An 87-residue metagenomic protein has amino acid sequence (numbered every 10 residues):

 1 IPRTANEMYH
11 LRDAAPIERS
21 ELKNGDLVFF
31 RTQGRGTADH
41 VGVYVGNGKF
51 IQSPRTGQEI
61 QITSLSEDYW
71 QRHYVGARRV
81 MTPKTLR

Functional and structural regions predicted by a protein language model:
I1-N24: Catalytic cysteine-centered active-site loop
A15, G34-D39, Y44-R87: Aromatic- and glycine-rich peptidoglycan recognition patches
